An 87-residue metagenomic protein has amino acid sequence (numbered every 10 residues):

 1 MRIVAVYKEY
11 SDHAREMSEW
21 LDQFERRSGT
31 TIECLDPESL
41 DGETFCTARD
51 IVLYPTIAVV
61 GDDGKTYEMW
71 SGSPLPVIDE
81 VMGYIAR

Functional and structural regions predicted by a protein language model:
M1-S28: Local sequence-structure signature of Cys/Sec-based thiol-disulfide redox active-site neighborhoods
V6-E9, G29-G42: Thiol-based oxidoreductase modules, predominantly thioredoxin-like and allied folds used for disulfide exchange
D12-H13, D41, T66, P76: Flexible, glycine-rich phosphate/dinucleotide-binding loops and adjacent beta-alpha linkers at cofactor/substrate
Q23-R26, A48, R87: Secondary-structure boundary motif
R27-T30, V52: A general structural signal for well-ordered secondary-structure junctions
R49-V59: Structural micro-motif
V59-R87: Non-catalytic, surface beta->alpha helical segment in thiol-disulfide oxidoreductase systems
